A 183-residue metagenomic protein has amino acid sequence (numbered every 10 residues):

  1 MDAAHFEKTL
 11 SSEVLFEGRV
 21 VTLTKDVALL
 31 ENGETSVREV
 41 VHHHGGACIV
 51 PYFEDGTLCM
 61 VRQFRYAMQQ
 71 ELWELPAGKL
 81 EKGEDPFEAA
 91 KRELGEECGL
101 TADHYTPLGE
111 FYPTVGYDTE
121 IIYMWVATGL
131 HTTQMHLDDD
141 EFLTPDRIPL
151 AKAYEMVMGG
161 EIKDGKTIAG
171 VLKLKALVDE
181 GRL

Functional and structural regions predicted by a protein language model:
D2-F6, R38, A47-R92, L183: Conserved Nudix-box catalytic region and its N-terminal flanking loop in Nudix hydrolases and closely related
K8-S11, G109: Short structured motifs
S11-C48, E54: Acidic, metal-coordinating catalytic segment for phosphate/diphosphate chemistry, firing primarily on the Nudix
G18, A67, T114-Y117: Short glycine/serine/proline-enriched coil/turn segments at secondary-structure junctions
S36, G45-C48, F53, K79-G165: Unchanged
Y154-L183: Long hydrophobic alpha-helical segments typical of transmembrane helices together with their membrane-interfacial
